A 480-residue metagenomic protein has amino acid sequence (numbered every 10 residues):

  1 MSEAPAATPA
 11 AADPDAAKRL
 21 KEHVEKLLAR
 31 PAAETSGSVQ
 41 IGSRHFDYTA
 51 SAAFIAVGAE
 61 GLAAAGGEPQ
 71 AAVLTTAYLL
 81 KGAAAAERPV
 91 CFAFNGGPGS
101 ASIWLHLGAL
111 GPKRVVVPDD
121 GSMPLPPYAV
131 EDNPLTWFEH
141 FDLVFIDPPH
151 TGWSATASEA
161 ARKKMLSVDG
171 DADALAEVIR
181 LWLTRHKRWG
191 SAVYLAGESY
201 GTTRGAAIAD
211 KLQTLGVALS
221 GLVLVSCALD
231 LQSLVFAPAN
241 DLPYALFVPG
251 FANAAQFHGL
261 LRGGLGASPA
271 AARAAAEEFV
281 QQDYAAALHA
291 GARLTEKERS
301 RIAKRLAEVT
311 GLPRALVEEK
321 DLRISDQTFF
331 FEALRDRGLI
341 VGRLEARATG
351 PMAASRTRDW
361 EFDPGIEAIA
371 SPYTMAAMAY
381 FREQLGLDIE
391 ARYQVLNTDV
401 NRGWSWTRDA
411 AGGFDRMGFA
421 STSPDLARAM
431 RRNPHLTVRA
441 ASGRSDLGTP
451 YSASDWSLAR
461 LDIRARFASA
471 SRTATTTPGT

Functional and structural regions predicted by a protein language model:
S2-L20, L62-K164: N-terminal cap/lid subdomain of alpha/beta-hydrolase-fold enzymes
A33, P249, L447-A470: Active-site-adjacent alpha-helix of alpha/beta-hydrolase-fold enzymes
A59-L62, V115-R188, Q232-L234, N240-G250 (+6 more regions): Active-site-proximal cap/loop segments of hydrolase catalytic domains
P112-V116, K211-G311: A catalytic-pocket lid/entrance helix-loop region that shapes and gates access to the active site across common
K187-Y200: Alpha/beta-hydrolase fold nucleophile elbow
A207-I208, E319-R323, L436, P450-R460: Short alpha-helix in the alpha/beta-hydrolase fold that links the catalytic acid
C227-L229, R444-S445, A470-T480: Histidine-bearing beta->alpha loop at or near hydrolase active sites
G291-S442, L447-G448: Alpha/beta-hydrolase fold catalytic core
